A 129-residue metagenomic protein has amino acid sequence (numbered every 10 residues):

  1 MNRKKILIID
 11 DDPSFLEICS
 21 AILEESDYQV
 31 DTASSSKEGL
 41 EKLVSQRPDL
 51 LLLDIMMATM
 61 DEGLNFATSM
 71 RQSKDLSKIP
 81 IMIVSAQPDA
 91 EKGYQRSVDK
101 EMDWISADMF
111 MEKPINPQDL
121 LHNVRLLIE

Functional and structural regions predicted by a protein language model:
M1-K5, E112, N116-E129: Non-catalytic signal-transmission and effector/linker regions of two-component phosphorelay proteins
P13-D31: Two-component/phosphorelay signaling modules centered on CheY-like receiver
S14, S34-E38, D61-T68: Acidic catalytic/metal-coordinating carboxylates
T32-L50: Acidic, metal-coordinating helix/loop segments flanking the phosphotransfer/catalytic sites of two-component signaling
E41, L64-S77, D99: Short amphipathic alpha-helix used as the core "switch/output" element in two-component signaling
R47-D49, D75-P80: His-Asp phosphorelay/catalytic-motif detector in bacterial-type signaling
D54-I55, S85: Active-site residues of response regulator receiver
D61-N65, Q87-M111, Q118, H122: Alpha4 helix (beta4-alpha4-beta5 surface) of REC/receiver domains from two-component response regulators
